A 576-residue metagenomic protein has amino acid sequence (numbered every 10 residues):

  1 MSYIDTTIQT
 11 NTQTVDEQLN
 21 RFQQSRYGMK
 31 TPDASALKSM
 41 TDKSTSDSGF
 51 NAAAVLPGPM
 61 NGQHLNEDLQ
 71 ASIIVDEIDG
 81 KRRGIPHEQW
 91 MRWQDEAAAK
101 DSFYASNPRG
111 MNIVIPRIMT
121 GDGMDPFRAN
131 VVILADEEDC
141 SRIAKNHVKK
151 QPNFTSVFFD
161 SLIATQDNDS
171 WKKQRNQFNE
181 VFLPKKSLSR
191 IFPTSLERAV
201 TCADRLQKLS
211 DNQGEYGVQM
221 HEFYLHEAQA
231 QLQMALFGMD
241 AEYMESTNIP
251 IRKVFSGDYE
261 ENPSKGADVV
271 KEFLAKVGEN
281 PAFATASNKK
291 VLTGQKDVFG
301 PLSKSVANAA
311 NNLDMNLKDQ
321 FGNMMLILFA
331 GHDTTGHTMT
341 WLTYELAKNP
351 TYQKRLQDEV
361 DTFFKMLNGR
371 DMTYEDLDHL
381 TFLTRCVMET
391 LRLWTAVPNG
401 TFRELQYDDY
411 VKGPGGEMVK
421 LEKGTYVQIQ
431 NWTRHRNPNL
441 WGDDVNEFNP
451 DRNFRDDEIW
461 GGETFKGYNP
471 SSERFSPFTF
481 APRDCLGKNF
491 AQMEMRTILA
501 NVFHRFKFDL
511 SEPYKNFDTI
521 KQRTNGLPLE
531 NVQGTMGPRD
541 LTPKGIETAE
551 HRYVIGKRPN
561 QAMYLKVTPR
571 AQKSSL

Functional and structural regions predicted by a protein language model:
Y3-D160, D169, K173, L196-T201 (+4 more regions): N-terminal membrane-proximal hinge/A-helix region immediately C-terminal to the signal-anchor transmembrane segment
R83-G110, G369-E417, K466: Conserved cytochrome P450 K-helix E-x-x-R motif and the immediately C-terminal K′/meander segment
V148, I429-K466: Conserved cytochrome P450 K-helix/beta-meander segment immediately N-terminal to the heme-binding cysteine loop
Q177-V181, A330, Y374-E375, E417-M418 (+2 more regions): Cytochrome P450 heme-thiolate "Cys pocket" and heme-binding signature region
R190-M339, R355, V360, I520-Q522: Cytochrome P450 heme-thiolate monooxygenase catalytic core
L196, K348-V397, E422-T425, N449 (+1 more regions): Cytochrome P450 I-helix active-site segment
T334-A347, I498: Short, small-residue alpha-helix embedded
P350-Q353, S471, D484, K488-E550: Cytochrome P450 heme-binding "Cys pocket" and the immediately downstream C-terminal segment
